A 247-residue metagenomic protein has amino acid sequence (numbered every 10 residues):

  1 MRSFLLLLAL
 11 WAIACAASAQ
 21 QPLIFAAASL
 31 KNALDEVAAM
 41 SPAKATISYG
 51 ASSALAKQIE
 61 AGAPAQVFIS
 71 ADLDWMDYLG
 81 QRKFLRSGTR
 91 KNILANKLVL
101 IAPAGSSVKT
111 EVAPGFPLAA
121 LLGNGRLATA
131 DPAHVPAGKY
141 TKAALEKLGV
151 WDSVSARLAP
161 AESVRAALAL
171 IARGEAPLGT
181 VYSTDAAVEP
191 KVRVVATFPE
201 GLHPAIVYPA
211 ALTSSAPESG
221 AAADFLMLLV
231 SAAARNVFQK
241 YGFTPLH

Functional and structural regions predicted by a protein language model:
M1-F4: Positively charged n-region of N-terminal signal peptides that target proteins for export
L6-L7, A17: Cleavable N-terminal signal peptides
Q20-A63, F68-L73, D77-H247: Exported/periplasmic ABC-transporter solute-binding proteins
